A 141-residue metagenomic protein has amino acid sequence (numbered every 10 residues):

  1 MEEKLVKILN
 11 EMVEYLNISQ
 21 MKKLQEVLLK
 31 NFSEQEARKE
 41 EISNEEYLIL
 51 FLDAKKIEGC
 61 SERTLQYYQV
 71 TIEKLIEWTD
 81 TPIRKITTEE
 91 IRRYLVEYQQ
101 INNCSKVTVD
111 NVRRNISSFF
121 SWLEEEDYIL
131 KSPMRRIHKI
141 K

Functional and structural regions predicted by a protein language model:
M1-K39: N-terminal helical hairpins
N31-R38, E46-R63, Q69-K141: N-terminal core-binding DNA-recognition domain of tyrosine recombinases/integrases
